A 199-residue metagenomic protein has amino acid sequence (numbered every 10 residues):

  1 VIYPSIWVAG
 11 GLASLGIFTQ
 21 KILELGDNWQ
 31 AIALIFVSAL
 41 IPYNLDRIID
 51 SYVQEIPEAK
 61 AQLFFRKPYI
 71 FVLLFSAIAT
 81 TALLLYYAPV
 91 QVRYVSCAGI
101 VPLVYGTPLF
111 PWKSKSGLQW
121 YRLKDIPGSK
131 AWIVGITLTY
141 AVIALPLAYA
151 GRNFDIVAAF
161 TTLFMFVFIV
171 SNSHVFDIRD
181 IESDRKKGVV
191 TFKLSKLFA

Functional and structural regions predicted by a protein language model:
V1, S5, A9, D27-I35 (+6 more regions): Residue-level signature of transmembrane alpha-helical entry/exit and packing/kink sites in multi-pass membrane
V1-Y69: N-terminal transmembrane signal-anchor/hairpin module of polytopic inner-membrane proteins
G10-I17, I136-P146, F168-S171: Hydrophobic cores of alpha-helical transmembrane segments in multi-pass inner/ER membrane proteins, independent
K21-L45, S96-I100, N153-V175: Membrane-embedded alpha-helical segments that form the functional core of polytopic membrane enzymes, especially those
I22-G26, N44, I48, Y52 (+3 more regions): Structural signature of transmembrane alpha-helix termini at the membrane-water interface
L23-D27, I49-V53, K113-G117, Y149-N153 (+1 more regions): Membrane-interfacial segments
L40-L74, I169-A199: Solvent-exposed interhelical
F64-Y149: Intramembrane alpha-helical segments
